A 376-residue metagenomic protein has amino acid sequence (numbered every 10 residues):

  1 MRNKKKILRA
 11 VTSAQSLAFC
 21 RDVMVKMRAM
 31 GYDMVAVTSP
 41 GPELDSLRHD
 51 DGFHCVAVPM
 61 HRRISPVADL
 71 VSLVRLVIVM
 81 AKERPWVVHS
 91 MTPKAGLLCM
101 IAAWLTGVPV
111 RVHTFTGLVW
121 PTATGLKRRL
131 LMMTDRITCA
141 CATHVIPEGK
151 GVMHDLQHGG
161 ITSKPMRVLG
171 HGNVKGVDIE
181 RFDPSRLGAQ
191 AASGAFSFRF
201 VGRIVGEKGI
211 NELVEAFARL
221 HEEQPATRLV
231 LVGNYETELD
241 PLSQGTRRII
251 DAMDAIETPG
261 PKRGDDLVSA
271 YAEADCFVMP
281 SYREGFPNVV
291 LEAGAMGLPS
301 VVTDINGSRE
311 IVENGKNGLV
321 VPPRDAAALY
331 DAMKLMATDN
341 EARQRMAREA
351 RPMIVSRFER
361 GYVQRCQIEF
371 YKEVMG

Functional and structural regions predicted by a protein language model:
L8, Q190-K208, V214-F217, V230: Conserved donor-binding/catalytic core segment of Leloir-type glycosyltransferases
V37-P42, N173, V201, R228-S243: Glycosyltransferase donor-sugar binding loop
V56-A57, R136-R186: Donor nucleotide-sugar binding/catalytic pocket of nucleotide-sugar-dependent glycosyltransferases
M80, P261-K262, S269-A274: Short alpha-helical donor nucleotide-sugar binding micro-motif in glycosyltransferases
L242-K262: Nucleotide-activated donor-binding/catalytic signature segment of Leloir-type glycosyltransferases, i.e., the conserved
Y282: Aromatic "clamp/platform" in nucleotide-sugar-dependent glycosyltransferases that forms part of the donor/acceptor
V290, P299-V302: Short hydrophobic beta-strand element within catalytic cores of glycosyltransferases and related nucleotide-activated
E313-G315, L319-A326, L335-E341: Conserved acidic donor-binding segment of nucleotide-sugar-dependent glycosyltransferases
